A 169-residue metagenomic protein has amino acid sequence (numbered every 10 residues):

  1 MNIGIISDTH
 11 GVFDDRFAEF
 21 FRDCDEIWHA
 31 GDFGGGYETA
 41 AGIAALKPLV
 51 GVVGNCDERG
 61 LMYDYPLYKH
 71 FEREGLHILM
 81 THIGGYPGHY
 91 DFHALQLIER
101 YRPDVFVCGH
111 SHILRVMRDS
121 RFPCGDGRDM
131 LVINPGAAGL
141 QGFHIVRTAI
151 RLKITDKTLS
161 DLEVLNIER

Functional and structural regions predicted by a protein language model:
M1-G4, H70-L79, S120-V132, I154-E163: Beta-strand-turn-beta hairpins that frame and shape the catalytic cleft of phosphate-ester-processing enzymes
M1-L49, D57-G75, I145-T148, E168: N-terminal active-site segment of His-dependent metallophosphoesterases
I5-S7, E26-D32, V50-N55, L79-H82 (+2 more regions): Active-site neighborhood of phospho(di)ester-bond hydrolases with catalytic His/Asp-centered motifs
T9, N55, G84-Y86, A138 (+2 more regions): Short, solvent-exposed coil/turn elements at secondary-structure transition points
G11, G35, G85, I113 (+1 more regions): Short active-site segment of divalent metal-dependent hydrolases/proteases that encodes the spacing between
V50, H89-T158: Conserved beta-sheet core of the metallophosphoesterase superfamily
V50-R100: Helix-adjacent hinge/juxtasegments
E163-R169: Secondary-structure transition/turn motif
